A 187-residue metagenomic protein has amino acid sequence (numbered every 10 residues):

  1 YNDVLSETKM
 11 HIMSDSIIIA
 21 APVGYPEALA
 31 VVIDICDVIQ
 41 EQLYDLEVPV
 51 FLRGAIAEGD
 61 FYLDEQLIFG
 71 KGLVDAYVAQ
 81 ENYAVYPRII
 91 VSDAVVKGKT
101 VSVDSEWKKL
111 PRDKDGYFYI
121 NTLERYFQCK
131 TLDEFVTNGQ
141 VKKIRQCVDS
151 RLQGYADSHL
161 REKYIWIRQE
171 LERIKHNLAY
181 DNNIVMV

Functional and structural regions predicted by a protein language model:
Y1-M10, S16-G54, L73-A84: Alpha-helical scaffold within the catalytic cores of cyclic-nucleotide enzymes
D15-S16, G59: Short linear capping/connector segments at secondary-structure termini
P22, Q66, A94: Surface loops and adjacent helix of pleckstrin homology
V31, L67-I68: Residues that cap or flank secondary-structure elements
F51-D60, F69-A76, N82, R88-K97 (+1 more regions): Hydrophobic, helix-rich cores of sensory/ligand-binding and other regulatory modules that couple small-molecule
V85-V187: Intrinsically disordered, glycine/charged-rich C-terminal tails and inter-domain linkers that flank nucleotidyl cyclase
